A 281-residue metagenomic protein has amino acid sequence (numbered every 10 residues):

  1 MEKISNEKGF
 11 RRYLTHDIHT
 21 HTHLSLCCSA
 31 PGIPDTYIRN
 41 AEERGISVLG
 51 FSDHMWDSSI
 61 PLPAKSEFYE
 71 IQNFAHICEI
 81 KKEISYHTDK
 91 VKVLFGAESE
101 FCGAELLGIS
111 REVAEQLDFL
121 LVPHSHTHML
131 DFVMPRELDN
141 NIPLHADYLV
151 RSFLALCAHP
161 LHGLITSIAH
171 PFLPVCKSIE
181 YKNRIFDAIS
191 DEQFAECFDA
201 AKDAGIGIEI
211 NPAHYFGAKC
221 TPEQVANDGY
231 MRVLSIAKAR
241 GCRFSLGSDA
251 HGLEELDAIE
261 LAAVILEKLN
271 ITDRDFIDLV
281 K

Functional and structural regions predicted by a protein language model:
M1-H23, P34, Y181-K281: Charged catalytic cores and adjacent phosphate/nucleic-acid-binding surfaces used for phosphate/nucleic-acid chemistry
E2-R151, L253-D257: A metal-dependent hydrolase metal-coordination microenvironment
P31, W56, F119-A200, A204-P222: Divalent metal-binding pocket/active-site signature
I38, E42, C157-L161, K238 (+1 more regions): Non-catalytic positions within long, well-ordered alpha-helices that form the structural scaffold/packing of enzyme
E43, K82, Y86, A155-A158 (+2 more regions): A generic structural signal for well-ordered alpha-helical segments enriched in polar/charged residues
S59-P61, H170, C176, L253 (+1 more regions): Flexible glycine/acidic-rich beta-alpha junction loops that bind and position SAM and/or redox cofactors in anaerobic
S99, P171-L173, F244-G247: Long, contiguous hydrophobic alpha-helical segments, chiefly transmembrane helices and signal peptides
